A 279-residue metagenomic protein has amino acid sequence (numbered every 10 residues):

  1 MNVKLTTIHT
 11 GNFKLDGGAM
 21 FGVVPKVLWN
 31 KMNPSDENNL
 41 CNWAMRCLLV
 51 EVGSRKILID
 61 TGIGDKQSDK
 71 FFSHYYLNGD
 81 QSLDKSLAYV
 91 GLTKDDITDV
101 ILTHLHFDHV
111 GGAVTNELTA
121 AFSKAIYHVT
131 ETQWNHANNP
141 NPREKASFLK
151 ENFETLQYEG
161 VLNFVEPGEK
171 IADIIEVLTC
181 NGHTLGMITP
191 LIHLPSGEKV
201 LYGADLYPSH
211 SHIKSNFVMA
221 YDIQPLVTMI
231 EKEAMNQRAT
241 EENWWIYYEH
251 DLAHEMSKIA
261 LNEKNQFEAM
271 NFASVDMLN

Functional and structural regions predicted by a protein language model:
V3, G11-Y89, T189-D205: Conserved beta-strand hairpin/beta-sheet module of binuclear metal-dependent hydrolase folds, prominently
T10-G11, T61-G64, L105, T132-Q133 (+3 more regions): Active-site metal-binding loops of divalent metal-dependent hydrolases
I57-I59, I101, Y127, V200-Y202 (+1 more regions): Residue-level marker for buried hydrophobic side chains located in beta-strands that build the well-ordered beta-sheet
Y76-K85, L191, S196-N279: Cap/insert and terminal regions of metallo-dependent hydrolase folds
N78-Q81, S86-L92, D96, S123-T179 (+1 more regions): Metallo-beta-lactamase
I97-D108: Metallo-beta-lactamase
H106-V110, L178-P190: Active-site glycine- and acidic-residue-rich loops that bind and position anionic ligands or nucleotide-like cofactors
G111-A120, K258-A260: Metal-dependent catalytic neighborhoods of phosphoester/phosphodiester hydrolases
